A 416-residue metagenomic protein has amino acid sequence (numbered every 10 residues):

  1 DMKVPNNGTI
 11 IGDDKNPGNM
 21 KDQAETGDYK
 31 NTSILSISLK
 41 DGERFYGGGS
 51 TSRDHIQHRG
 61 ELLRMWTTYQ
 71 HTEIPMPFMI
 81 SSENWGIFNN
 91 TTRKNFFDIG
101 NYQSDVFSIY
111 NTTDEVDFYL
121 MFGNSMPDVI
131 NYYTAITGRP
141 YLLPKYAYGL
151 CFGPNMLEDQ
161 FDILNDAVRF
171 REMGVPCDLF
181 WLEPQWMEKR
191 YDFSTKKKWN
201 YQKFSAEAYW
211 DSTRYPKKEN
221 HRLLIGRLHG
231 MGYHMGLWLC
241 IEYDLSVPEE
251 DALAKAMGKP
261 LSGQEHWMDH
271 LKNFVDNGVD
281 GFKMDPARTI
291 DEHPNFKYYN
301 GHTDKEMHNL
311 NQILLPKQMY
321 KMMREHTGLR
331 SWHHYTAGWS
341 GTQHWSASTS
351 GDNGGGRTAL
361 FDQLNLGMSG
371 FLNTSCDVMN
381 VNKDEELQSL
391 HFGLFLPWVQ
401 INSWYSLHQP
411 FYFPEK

Functional and structural regions predicted by a protein language model:
D1-P144, G153-M156, Q160, A167-E172: Catalytic and substrate-binding clefts that recognize carbohydrates or anionic sugar/phosphate headgroups
N7, G12-D14, K21-D28, P176-K416: Aromatic- and carboxylate-enriched substrate-binding clefts and catalytic-loop regions of carbohydrate-active enzymes
N84, A147, R330: A residue-level signal for beta-strand positions that form part of recognition/binding surfaces within mature
I136-G153, L239, L245-A256: N-terminal small/glycine-rich loop or linker at the start of catalytic domains across soluble metabolic enzymes
D159-D162, N311: Short amphipathic alpha-helical segments
